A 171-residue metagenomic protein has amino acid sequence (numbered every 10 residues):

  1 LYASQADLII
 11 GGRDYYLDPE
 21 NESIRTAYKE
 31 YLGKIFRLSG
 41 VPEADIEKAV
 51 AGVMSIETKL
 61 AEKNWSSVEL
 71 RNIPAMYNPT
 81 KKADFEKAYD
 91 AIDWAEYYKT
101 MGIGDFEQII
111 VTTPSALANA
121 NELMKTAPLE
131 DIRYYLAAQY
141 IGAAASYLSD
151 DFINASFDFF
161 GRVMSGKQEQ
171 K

Functional and structural regions predicted by a protein language model:
L1-K171: Noncatalytic, helix-rich "gating/capping" subdomain that lines the substrate-entry/channel surface of large enzyme
